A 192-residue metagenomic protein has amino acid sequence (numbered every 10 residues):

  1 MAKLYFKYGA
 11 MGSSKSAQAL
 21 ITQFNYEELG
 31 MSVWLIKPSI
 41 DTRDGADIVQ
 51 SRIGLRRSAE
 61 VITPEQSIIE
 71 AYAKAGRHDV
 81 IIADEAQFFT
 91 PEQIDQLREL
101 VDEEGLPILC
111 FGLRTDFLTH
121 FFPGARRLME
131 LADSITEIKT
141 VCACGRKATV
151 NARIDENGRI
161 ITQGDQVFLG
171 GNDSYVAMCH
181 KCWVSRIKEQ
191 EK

Functional and structural regions predicted by a protein language model:
M1-Y72, D116-R127, E137-T140, I161-D165 (+1 more regions): Conserved P-loop
S32, P107, S134: Residues at the starts of beta-strands that form the adenosine-phosphate
A75-V80, A86: Short acidic/histidine-rich motifs immediately flanking catalytic phosphotransfer sites in two-component signaling
D84-A86, G112-L113: Walker B catalytic acidic pair
A86-L97, F117-F122: Conserved ATPase-coupling elements of RecA-like P-loop NTPase cores
V101-P123: Sensor-1/coupling segment of RecA-like P-loop NTPase cores
D133, K139-I160: Conserved AAA+ ATPase core "coupling" helix
